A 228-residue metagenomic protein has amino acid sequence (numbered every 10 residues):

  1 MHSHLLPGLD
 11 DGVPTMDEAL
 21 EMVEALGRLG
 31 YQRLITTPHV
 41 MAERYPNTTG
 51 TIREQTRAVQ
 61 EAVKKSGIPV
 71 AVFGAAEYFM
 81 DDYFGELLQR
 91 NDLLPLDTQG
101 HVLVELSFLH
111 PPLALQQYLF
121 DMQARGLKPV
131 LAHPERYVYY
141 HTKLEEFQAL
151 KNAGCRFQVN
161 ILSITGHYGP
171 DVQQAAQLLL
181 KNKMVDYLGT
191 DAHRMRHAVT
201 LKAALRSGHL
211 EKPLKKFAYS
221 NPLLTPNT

Functional and structural regions predicted by a protein language model:
M1-I68: An N-terminally biased module of ancient metal coordination in phosphate/nucleic-acid-related enzymes
H2-L6, H133, H193: Histidine-centered divalent metal-coordination motifs
G27, Q123, L180-K181: Non-catalytic positions within long, well-ordered alpha-helices that form the structural scaffold/packing of enzyme
V40-R44, F79-D81, R136-Y140, I164-H167 (+1 more regions): Active-site environment of divalent metal-dependent phosphoester hydrolases
P46-R156: Extended substrate/RNA-proximal surfaces in nucleic-acid metabolism proteins
G154-G166: His/Asp/Glu-enriched short active-site or ligand-binding loop at hydrolase and phosphoryl-transfer sites
M184-T200: Short acidic/histidine-rich active-site segments
K202-T228: Mid-to-C-terminal alpha-helical segments outside catalytic/metal-binding sites
